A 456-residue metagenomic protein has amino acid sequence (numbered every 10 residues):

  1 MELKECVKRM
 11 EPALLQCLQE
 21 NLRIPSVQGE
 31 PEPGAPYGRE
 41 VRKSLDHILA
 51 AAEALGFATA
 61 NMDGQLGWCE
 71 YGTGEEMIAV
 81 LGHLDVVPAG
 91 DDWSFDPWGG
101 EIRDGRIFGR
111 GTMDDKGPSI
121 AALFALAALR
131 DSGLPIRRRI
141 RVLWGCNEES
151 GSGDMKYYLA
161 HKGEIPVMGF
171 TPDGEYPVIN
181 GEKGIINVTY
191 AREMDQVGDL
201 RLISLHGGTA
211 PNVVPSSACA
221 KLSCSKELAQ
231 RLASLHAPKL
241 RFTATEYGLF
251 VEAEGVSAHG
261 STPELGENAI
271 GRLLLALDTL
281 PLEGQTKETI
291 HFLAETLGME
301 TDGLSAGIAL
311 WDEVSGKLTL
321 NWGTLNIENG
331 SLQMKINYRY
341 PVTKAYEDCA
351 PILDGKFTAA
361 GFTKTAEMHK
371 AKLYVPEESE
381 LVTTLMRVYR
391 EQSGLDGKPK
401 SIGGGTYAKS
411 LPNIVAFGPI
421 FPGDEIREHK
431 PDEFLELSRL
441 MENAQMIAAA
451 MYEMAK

Functional and structural regions predicted by a protein language model:
E2-R110, D131-I136: Acidic/His- and Gly-rich active-site-bordering loop/insert found across diverse amide/peptide-bond hydrolases
A60, E254, S261-N329, R339-P351 (+2 more regions): An extended, acidic, His-containing surface patch that forms the Zn2+-binding/catalytic region of metallohydrolases
M77-W144, S150, K162-V167, K430-S438 (+1 more regions): Active-site metal-coordination/substrate-binding segment of hydrolases, especially metallo-dependent peptidases
L84-V86, I140-G151, P172-P177, T209 (+1 more regions): Acidic, glycine-rich active-site loops and adjacent beta-strand->loop/helix elements that engage anionic groups
V87-R103, Y190-V197, T243-A253, T358-A359 (+2 more regions): Acidic-glycine-rich active-site phosphate/pyrophosphate-binding loop
R137-G145, S204, H291-F292, A366: Beta-strand segments within the central parallel beta-sheet cores of soluble alpha/beta enzyme folds
K156-Y157, H161-P341: Midchain, well-structured core segments that form catalytic/ion-binding scaffolds
